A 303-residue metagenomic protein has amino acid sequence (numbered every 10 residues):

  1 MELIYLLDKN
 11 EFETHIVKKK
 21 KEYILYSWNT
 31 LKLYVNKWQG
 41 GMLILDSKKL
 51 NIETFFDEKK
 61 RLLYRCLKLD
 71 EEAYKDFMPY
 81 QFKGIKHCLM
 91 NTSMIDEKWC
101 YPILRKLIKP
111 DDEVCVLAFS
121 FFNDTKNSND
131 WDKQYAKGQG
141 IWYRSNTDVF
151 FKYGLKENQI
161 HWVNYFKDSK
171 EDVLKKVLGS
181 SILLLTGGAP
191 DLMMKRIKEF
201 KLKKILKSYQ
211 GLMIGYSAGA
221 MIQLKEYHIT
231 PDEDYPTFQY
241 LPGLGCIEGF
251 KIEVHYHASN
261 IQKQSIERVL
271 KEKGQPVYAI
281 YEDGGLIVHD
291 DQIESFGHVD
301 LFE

Functional and structural regions predicted by a protein language model:
M1-F77: Lectin-like carbohydrate-binding module/patch detector with strong preference for beta-trefoil
D76-P110, V116-G140, Y227-E303: C-terminal and late-domain segments of enzyme folds
L89, W162, L184-L185, I214-Y216 (+1 more regions): General beta-strand structural signal in soluble alpha/beta enzymes
L104-R105, T147, V173-L174, L202-K207 (+2 more regions): Short amphipathic alpha-helical segments and helix-helix/interface helices
S145-E157: Short helix-loop-beta junction
L155-L212: Flexible gly/pro-rich beta->alpha loop and the following alpha-helix that scaffold active-site loops
T186, L192-R196, L202-A258: Class I SAM-dependent methyltransferase SAM-binding "motif I" and its flanking Rossmann-like core
